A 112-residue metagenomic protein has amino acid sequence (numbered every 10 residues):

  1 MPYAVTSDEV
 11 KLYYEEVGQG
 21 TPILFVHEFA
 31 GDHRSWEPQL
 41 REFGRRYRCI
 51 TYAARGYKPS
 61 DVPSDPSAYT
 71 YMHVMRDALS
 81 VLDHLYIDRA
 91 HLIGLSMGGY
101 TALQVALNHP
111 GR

Functional and structural regions predicted by a protein language model:
S7-V17: A short loop-to-beta-strand scaffold at the N-terminal edge of the catalytic core in hydrolase folds
E16, V26, Y52-A54: Alpha/beta-hydrolase
V17-I23, Y47: Proline/glycine-enriched tight loop/beta-turn segments at coil->beta junctions that connect or precede beta-strands
G20, E28-G31, S96: Active-site glycine-rich loops that stabilize anionic/oxyanionic intermediates across multiple enzyme folds
E28-P38, C49: Serine-hydrolase catalytic-loop signature spanning alpha/beta hydrolases and amidase-signature enzymes
P38-R41, R45, L107-G111: Short, well-ordered alpha-helices that flank and scaffold nucleotide-derived cofactor binding pockets
R41, I50-I93: Active-site loop/oxyanion-hole signature of alpha/beta-hydrolase fold enzymes
D88-R112: Conserved hydrolase catalytic core segment
